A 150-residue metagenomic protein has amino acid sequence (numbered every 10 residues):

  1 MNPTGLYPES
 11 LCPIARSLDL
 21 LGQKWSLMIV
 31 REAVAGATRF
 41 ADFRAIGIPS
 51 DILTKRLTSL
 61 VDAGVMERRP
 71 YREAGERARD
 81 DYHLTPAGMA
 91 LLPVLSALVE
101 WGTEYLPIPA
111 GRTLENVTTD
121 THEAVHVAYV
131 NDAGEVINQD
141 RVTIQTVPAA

Functional and structural regions predicted by a protein language model:
M1-L11, Q23-K24: Recognition helices and adjacent regulatory flanks at domain boundaries
M1-N2, V65-R72, A90, V94: Short, contiguous, well-ordered secondary-structure segments
C12-I52: N-terminal helix-turn-helix DNA-binding core of bacterial DNA-binding proteins
G22, E73-L95: Basic, amphipathic "hinge/linker" alpha-helix immediately C-terminal to the N-terminal HTH DNA-binding motif
T38-F43, L57, A87, L91-L95 (+2 more regions): Extended, folded domain segments that form the structural surfaces/walls around functional sites
R44-R69: Canonical helix-turn-helix DNA-binding module
S96, E100-A150: C-terminal regulatory/oligomerization modules of transcriptional regulators
